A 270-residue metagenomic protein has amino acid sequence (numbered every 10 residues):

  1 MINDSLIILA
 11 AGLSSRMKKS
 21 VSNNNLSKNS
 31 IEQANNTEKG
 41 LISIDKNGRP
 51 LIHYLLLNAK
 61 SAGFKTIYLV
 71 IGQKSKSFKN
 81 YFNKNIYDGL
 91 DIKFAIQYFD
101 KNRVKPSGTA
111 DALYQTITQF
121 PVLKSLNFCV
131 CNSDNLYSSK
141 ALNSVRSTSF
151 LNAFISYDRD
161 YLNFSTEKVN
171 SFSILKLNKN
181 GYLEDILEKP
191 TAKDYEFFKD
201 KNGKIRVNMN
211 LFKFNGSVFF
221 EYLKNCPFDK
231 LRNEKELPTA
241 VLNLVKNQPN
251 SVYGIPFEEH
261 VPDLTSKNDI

Functional and structural regions predicted by a protein language model:
M1-S5, S14-Q33, D45-N127: Conserved N-terminal catalytic core of the sugar/cofactor nucleotidyltransferase
I2-N3, I186-I270: Conserved alpha/beta core of the MobA/IspD/sugar-nucleotide pyrophosphorylase nucleotidyltransferase superfamily
L41, I174-L177, G254: A structural signal for short hydrophobic beta-strand segments in well-ordered beta-sheet cores
S77-N80, K140, A240: Phosphate- and divalent-cation-binding pockets in alpha/beta enzyme and binding domains that engage nucleotide-derived
Y98-V104, Y161-N163, A192-D194, H260-D263: A short acidic, often aromatic-flanked loop/helix-cap motif at beta-alpha or helix-coil junctions that lines enzyme
C131-N132: Active-site acidic Asp-centered loop
S138-E221: Conserved core of the sugar-phosphate nucleotidyltransferase
